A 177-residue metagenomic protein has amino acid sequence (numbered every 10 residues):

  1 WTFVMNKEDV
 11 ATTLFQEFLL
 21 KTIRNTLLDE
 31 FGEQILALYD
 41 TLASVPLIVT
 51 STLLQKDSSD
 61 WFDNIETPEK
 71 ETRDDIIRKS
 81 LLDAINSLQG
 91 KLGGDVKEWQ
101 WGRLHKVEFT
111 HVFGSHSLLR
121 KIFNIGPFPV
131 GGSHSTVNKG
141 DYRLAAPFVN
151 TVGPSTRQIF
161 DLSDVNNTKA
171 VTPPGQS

Functional and structural regions predicted by a protein language model:
W1-S177: C-terminal/peripheral segments of proteins
